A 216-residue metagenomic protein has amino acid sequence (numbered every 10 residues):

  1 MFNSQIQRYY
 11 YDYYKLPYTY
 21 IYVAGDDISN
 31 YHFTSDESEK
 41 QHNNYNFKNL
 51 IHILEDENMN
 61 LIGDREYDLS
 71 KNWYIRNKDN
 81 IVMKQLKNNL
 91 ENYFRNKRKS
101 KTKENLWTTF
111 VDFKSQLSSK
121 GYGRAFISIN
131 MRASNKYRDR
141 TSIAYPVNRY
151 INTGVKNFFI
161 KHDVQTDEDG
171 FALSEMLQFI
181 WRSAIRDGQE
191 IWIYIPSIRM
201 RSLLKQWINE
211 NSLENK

Functional and structural regions predicted by a protein language model:
M1, K103-V111, I191-S197: Conserved RecA-like ASCE P-loop NTPase motor core of nucleic-acid helicases/translocases
M1, K15, D27, N105 (+2 more regions): Functionally constrained cores in energy, signaling, and assembly domains
M1-K101, Q206, S212: Interdomain helical connector at the RecA1-RecA2 junction of SF1/SF2 helicase-like NTPases
F2-S4, D26, F110-D112, N148 (+1 more regions): An acidic- and aromatic-residue-enriched active-site/binding cleft used to recognize and process polar
Q7-R8, F113-S118, R199-K205: Short, charged/polar "capping" segments at the starts of alpha-helices and the immediately preceding loops
L61-E66, W73-K87, K101-F158: Core RecA-like ATPase module of SF1/SF2 helicases and allied nucleic-acid translocases
K99-T102, D187-Q189: Short helix-terminating capping/connector loops at secondary-structure junctions
K120-L203, N209-N215: Conserved RecA-like P-loop NTPase helicase motor core
